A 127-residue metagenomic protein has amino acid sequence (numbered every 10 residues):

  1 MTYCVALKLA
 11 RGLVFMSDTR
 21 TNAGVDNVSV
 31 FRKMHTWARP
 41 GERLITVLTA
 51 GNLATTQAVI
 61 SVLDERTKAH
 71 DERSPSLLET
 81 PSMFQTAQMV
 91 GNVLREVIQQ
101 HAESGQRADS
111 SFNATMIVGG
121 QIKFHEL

Functional and structural regions predicted by a protein language model:
M1-Q106: Conserved short S/T/G-enriched processing/targeting/catalytic segments and their helical context
L13-V14, H125-L127: Hydrophobic residues embedded in beta-strands of well-ordered beta-sheets
E103-E126: Accessory "access/gating" subregions that flank catalytic or transport cores
